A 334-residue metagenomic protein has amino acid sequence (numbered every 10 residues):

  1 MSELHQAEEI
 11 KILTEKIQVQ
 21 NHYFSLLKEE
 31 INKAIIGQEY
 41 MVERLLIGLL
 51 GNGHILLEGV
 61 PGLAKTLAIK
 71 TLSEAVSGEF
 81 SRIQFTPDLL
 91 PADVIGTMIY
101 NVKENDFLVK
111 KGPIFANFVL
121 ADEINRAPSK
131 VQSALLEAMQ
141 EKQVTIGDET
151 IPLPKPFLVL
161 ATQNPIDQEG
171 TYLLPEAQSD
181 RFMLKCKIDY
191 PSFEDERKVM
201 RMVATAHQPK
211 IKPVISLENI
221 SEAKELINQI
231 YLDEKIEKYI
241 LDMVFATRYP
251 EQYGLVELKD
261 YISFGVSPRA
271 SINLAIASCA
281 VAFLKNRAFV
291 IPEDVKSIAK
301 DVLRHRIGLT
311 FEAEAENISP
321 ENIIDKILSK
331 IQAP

Functional and structural regions predicted by a protein language model:
M1-I12, I17-Q18, P250-P334: C-terminal engagement/docking regions of AAA+ P-loop ATPases
L13-N21, A34-I35, T171, K185-E257 (+4 more regions): Conserved C-terminal "switch" segment of AAA+ ATPases
Q18-L63, F245: Pre-Walker A (pre-P-loop) alpha-helix and adjacent loop at the N terminus of AAA/AAA+ ATPase modules, a conserved
R44-I47, Y100-L120, E149: Conserved alpha-helical scaffold flanking the Walker A/P-loop in AAA+ ATPase domains
L49-T86: Walker A/P-loop
G59, D122-E123, A134: Walker B catalytic acidic pair
V60, V94, T162: P-loop (Walker A) phosphate-binding loop of NTP-binding proteins
N101-N105, E123, A127-V131, M139-I230 (+1 more regions): Canonical AAA+ ATPase core
